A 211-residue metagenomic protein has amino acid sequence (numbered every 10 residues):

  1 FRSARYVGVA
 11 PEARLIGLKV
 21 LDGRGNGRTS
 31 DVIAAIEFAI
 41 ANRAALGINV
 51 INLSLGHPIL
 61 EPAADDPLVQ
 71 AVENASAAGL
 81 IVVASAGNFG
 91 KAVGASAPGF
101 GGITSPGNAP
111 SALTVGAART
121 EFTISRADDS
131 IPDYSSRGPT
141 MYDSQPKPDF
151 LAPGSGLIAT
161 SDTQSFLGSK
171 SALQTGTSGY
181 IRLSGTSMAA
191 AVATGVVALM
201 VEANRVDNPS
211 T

Functional and structural regions predicted by a protein language model:
F1-S30, A44-V50, L60, S76-G79 (+6 more regions): Subtilisin-like serine protease catalytic core
T29, I33-I36, V69, E73 (+4 more regions): Extracytoplasmic/secreted envelope proteins and their assembly/folding machinery, especially bacterial periplasmic
V32, I59-D65, N88-P110, A117-K147 (+2 more regions): Active-site-adjacent substrate-recognition loops and nearby beta-strands within hydrolase catalytic domains
I36-A45: Short, well-structured alpha-helical segments in soluble
N52-S54, V82-G87, V115-G116: Active-site neighborhood of phospho(di)ester-bond hydrolases with catalytic His/Asp-centered motifs
G56, K170, A190-R205: Short, small-residue alpha-helix embedded
P67-V82: Catalytic-core regions built around general acid/base machinery
G179-G195: Gly/Ser-rich catalytic serine loop of serine hydrolases
